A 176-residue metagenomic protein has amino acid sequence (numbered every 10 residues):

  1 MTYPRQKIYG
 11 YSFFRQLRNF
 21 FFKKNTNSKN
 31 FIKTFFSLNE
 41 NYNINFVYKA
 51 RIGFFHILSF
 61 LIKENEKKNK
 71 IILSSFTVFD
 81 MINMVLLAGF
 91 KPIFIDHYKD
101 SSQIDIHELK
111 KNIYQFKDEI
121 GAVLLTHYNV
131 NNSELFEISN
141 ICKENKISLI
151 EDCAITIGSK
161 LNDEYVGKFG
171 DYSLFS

Functional and structural regions predicted by a protein language model:
M1-E66, A88: Conserved PLP-binding active-site segment in aminotransferase class I/II-type PLP enzymes
I44, P92, L149: Hydrophobic anchor at the start of a short beta-strand that flanks the dinucleotide cofactor-binding loop
F46, F94-D96, F175-S176: Structural signal for conserved beta-strand scaffold positions within catalytic alpha/beta enzyme cores
F46-K49, L73, A122-L125: A short beta-strand submotif of the Rossmann-like class I SAM-dependent methyltransferase core that lines
R51, V78-F79, I157: Conserved SAM/SAH-binding loop
I57, M84, E134-I138: A short acidic, amphipathic alpha-helical/loop segment
L58-Q115: Conserved PLP-anchoring active-site segment centered on the Schiff-base-forming lysine
S101-S176: Active-site phosphate-binding strand-loop segment of PLP-dependent enzymes
